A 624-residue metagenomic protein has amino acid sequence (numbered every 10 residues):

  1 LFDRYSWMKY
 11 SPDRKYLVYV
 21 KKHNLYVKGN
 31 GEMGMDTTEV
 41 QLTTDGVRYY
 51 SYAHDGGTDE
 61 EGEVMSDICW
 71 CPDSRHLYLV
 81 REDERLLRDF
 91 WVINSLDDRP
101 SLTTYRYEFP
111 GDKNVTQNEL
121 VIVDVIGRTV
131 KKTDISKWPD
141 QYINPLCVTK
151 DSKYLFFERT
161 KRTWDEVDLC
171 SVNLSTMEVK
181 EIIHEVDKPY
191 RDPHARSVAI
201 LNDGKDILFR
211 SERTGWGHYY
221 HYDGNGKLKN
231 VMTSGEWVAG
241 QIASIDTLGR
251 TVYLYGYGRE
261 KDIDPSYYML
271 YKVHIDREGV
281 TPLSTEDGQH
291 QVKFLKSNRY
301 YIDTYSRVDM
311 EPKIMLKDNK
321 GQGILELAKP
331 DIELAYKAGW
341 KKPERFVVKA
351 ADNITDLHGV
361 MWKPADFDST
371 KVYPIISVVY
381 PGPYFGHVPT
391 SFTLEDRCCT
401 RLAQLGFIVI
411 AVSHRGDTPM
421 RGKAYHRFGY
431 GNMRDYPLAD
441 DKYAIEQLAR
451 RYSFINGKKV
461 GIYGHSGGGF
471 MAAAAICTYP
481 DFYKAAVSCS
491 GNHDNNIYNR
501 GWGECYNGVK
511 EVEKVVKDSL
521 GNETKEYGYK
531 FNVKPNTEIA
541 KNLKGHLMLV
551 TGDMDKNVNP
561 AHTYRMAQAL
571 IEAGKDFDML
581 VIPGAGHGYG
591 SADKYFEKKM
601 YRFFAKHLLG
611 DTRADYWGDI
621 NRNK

Functional and structural regions predicted by a protein language model:
F2-V18, V27, R48-H76, T104-D112 (+11 more regions): Conserved beta-propeller blade repeats
K22-K28, L87-V92, Q117-E119, W164-C170 (+3 more regions): Structural motif
N30-M33, D124-R128, L174-M177, D223-K227 (+2 more regions): Short loop/turn segments that connect beta-strands within beta-propeller blades
G34-C69, Y78-K132, Q322-E333, H387-C398: Predominantly five- to eight-bladed beta-propeller fold
D36-E39, R128-K132, E178-K180, K227-V231 (+3 more regions): Predominantly a core beta-strand signature of beta-propeller blades across repeat-based propeller domains
C147, S152, Q289-K624: Serine-hydrolase catalytic core recognition
